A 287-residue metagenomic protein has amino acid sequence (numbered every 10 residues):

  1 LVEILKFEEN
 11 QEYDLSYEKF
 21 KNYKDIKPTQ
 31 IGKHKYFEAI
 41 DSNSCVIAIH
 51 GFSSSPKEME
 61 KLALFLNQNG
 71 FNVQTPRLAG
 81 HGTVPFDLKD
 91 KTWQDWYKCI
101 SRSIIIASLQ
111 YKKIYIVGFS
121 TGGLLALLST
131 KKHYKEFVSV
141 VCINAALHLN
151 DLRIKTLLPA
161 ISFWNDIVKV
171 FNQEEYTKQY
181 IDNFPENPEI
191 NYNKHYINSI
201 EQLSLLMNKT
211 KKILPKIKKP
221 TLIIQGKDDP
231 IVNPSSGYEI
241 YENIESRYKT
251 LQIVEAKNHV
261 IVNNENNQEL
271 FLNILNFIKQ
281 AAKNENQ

Functional and structural regions predicted by a protein language model:
V2-I4, E255-Q287: Catalytic active-site module of serine/aspartate enzymes centered on a nucleophile-bearing elbow/loop
K27-V84: Short, surface-exposed "cap/lid" segments of acyl-processing enzymes
L62, K219, N233-E242: Short alpha-helix in the alpha/beta-hydrolase fold that links the catalytic acid
G118-G122, A126: Gly/Ala-rich beta-loop-alpha elbow adjacent to hydrolase catalytic centers
V141-L152: Active-site nucleophile loop of the alpha/beta-hydrolase fold
I217, I223-Q225, D229: Short beta-strand/loop motif that positions the catalytic acidic residue of the alpha/beta-hydrolase fold
D228-V232, V260: Acidic catalytic loop of the alpha/beta-hydrolase fold
G237-Y238, E242-V260, N267: Catalytic histidine neighborhood in serine/cysteine hydrolases with alpha/beta-hydrolase-type architecture
